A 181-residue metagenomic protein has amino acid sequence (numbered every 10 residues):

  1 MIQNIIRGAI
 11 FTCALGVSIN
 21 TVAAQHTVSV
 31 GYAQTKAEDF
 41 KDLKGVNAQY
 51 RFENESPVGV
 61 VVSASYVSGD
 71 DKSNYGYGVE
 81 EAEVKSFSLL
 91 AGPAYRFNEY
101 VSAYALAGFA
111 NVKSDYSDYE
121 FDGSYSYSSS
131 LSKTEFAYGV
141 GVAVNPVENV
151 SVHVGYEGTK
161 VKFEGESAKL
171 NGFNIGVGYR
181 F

Functional and structural regions predicted by a protein language model:
M1-T27: Cleavable N-terminal export/targeting peptides
N20-N74: Short glycine/proline- and aromatic-enriched beta-strand/turn motifs that initiate or cap beta-hairpins
A24, D42-V46, E83-F87, S132-Y138 (+1 more regions): Residues that define the transmembrane beta-barrel architecture of outer-membrane proteins
H26-V28, S56-V62, Y100-A103, V144 (+1 more regions): Repeated loop/turn-to-beta-strand initiation elements of outer-membrane beta-barrel proteins
S29-A33, V61-S65, L106-G108, G155-E157 (+1 more regions): Transmembrane beta-strands of outer-membrane beta-barrel proteins
Q34, F52-N54, P93-Y95, V144 (+2 more regions): Residue-level signature of outer-membrane beta-barrel architecture
E38-F40, Y66-K85, N111-T134, K160-A168: Flexible, solvent-exposed loop segments that connect beta-strands
V144-N145, S151, K169-F181: Outer-membrane beta-barrel "beta-signal"
